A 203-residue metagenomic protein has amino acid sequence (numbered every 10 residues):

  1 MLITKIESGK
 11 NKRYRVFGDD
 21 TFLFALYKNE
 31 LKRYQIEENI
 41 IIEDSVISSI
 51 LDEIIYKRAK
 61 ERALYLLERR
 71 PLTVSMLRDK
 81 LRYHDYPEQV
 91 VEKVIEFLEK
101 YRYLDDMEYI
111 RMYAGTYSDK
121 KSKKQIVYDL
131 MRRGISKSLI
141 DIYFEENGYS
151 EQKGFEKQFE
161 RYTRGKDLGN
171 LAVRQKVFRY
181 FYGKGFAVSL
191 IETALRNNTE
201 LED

Functional and structural regions predicted by a protein language model:
M1-D203: An alpha-helical, amphipathic repeat domain used for nucleic-acid recognition, typified by the mTERF helical solenoid
